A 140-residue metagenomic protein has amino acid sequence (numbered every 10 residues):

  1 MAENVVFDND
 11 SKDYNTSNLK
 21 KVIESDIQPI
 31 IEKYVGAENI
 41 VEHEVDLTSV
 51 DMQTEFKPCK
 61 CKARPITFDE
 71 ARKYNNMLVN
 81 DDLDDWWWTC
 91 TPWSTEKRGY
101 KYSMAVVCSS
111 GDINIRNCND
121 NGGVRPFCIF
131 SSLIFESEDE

Functional and structural regions predicted by a protein language model:
M1-E140: Collagenous Gly-X-Y triple-helix signature in extracellular proteins
